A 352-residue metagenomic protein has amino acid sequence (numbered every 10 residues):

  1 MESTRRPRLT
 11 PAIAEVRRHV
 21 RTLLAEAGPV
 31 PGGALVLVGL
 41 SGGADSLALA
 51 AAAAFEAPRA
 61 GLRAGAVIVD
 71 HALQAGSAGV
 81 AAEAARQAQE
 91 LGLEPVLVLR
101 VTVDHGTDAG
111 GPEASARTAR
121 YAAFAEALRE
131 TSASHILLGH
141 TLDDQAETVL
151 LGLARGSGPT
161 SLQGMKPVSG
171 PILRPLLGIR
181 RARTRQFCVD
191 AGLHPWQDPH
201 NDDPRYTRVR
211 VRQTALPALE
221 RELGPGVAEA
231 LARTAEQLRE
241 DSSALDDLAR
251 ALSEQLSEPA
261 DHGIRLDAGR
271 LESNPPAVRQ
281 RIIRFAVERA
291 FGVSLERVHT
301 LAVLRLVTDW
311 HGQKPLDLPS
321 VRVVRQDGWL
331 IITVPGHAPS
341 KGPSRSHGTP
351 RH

Functional and structural regions predicted by a protein language model:
M1-P217: Core alpha/beta nucleotide-donor-binding catalytic domains of modification enzymes
V30-G33, W196-P199, G224-L231, G292-T300: Short, surface-exposed acidic
A44, E236, A302-V303: Short Lys/Arg-rich amphipathic alpha-helical segments
A119, D144-Q145, S157, I179 (+5 more regions): Residue-level signal for short amphipathic helical patches enriched in basic/charged and nearby hydrophobic residues
T141, A191-E236, E240, K314-V321 (+2 more regions): Mid-to-C-terminal catalytic subdomains of enzymes that bind/position adenosyl phosphate moieties or nucleic-acid
L219-A244, L248-A251, G269-I282, A286-V287: An accessory alpha-helical subdomain
L252-G263: Conserved alpha/beta core segments of nucleic-acid transaction machinery
D261-H352: Mid-to-C-terminal catalytic/tRNA-binding core of tRNA(Ile)-lysidine synthase
